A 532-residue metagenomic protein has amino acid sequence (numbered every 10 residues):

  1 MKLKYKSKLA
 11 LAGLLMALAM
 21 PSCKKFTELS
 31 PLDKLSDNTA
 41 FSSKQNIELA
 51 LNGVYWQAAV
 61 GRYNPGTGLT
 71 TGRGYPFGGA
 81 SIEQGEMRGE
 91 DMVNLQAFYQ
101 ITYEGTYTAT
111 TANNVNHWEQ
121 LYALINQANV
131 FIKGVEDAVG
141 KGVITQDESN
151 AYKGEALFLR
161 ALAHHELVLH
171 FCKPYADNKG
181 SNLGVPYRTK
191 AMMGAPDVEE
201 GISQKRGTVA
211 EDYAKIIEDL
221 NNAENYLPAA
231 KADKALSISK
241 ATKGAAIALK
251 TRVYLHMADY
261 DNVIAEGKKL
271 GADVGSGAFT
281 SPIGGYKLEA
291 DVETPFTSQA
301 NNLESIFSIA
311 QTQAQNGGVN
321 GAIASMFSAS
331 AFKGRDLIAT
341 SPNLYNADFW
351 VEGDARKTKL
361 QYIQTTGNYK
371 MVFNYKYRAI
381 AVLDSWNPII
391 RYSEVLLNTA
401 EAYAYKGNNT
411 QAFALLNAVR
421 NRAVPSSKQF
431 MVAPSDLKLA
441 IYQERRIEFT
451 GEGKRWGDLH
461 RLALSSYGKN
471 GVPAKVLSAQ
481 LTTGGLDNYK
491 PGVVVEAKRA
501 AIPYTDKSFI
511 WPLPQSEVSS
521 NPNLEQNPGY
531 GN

Functional and structural regions predicted by a protein language model:
K2-S7, G13-L14, L18-Q45, I216 (+2 more regions): Bacterial Sec-dependent N-terminal signal peptides
C23-S81, G318, F327, W350 (+2 more regions): Membrane-proximal, proline-rich intrinsically disordered regions
N38, P65-Q84, G89, F171-R188 (+2 more regions): Short, surface-exposed recognition loops and adjoining beta-strand edges that mediate ligand/DNA contacts, enriched
L51, I125-A128, Y213, L220 (+3 more regions): Inward-facing hydrophobic residues that define packing positions of alpha-helical scaffold repeats
A58-R62, G201, G207-E211, M257-A258 (+5 more regions): Extended ligand-binding clefts on enzyme/binding-domain cores
N94-C172, G207, L220, E224-P228 (+3 more regions): Conserved, well-structured interaction surfaces
